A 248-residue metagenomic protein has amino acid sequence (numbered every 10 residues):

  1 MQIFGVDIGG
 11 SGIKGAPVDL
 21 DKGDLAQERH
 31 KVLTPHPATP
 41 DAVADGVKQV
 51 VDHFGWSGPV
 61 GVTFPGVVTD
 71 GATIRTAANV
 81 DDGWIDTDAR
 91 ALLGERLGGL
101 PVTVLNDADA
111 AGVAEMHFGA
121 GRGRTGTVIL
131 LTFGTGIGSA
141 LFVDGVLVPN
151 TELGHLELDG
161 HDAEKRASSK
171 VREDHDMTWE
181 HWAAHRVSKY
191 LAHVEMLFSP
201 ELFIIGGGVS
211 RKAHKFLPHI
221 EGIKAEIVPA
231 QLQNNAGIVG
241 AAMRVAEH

Functional and structural regions predicted by a protein language model:
M1-P59, V68-T73, L93-V102, A114-L130 (+1 more regions): ATP-binding/phosphotransfer module of carbohydrate and carboxylate kinases, centering on a glycine-rich
T73-D86: A charged helix-plus-loop insertion that forms the helical arch/lid used to bind and gate nucleic-acid substrates
A77-V80, N106, N234: Asparagine-centered polar/low-complexity signal
I85-L100, A108: Anion-binding (especially nucleotide phosphate/pyrophosphate-binding) glycine-rich loop and adjoining beta-alpha core
D107, G134, A241: Active-site glycine-centered loops adjacent to acidic/histidine catalytic or metal-binding residues that shape
D109-V113: Short acidic loop-to-helix transition motifs that present clustered carboxylates
I137-S139: Basic- and aromatic-lined ligand-binding clefts that recognize polyanionic substrates
